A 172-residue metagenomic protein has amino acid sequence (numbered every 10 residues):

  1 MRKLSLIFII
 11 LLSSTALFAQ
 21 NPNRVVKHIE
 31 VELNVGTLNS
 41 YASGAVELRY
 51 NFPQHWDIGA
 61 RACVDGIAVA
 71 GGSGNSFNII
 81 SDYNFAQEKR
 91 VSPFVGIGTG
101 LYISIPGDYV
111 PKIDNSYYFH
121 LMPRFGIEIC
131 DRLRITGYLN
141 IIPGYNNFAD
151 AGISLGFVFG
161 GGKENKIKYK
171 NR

Functional and structural regions predicted by a protein language model:
M1-V26, G161-R172: Cleavable N-terminal export/targeting peptides
A19-I67, G152, G156-G160, N171-R172: Short glycine/proline- and aromatic-enriched beta-strand/turn motifs that initiate or cap beta-hairpins
H28, Y41-S43, G74-N78, Y118-M122 (+1 more regions): Transmembrane beta-barrel architecture of outer-membrane proteins
H28-V31, P106-D108, G137: Extracytoplasmic loops and strand-loop junctions of Gram-negative outer membrane beta-barrel proteins
N34-G36, G96, Y138, I142: Structural motif
L38-S40, V69, K89, G144-N147: Short glycine/serine/proline-enriched coil/turn segments at secondary-structure junctions
E47-S116, M122-L133, F159: Gram-negative (and chloroplast) outer-membrane scaffold detector with strong preference for beta-barrel transmembrane
L121, G126-R172: Predominantly the C-terminal beta-signal and adjacent terminal strand-loop region of outer-membrane beta-barrel
